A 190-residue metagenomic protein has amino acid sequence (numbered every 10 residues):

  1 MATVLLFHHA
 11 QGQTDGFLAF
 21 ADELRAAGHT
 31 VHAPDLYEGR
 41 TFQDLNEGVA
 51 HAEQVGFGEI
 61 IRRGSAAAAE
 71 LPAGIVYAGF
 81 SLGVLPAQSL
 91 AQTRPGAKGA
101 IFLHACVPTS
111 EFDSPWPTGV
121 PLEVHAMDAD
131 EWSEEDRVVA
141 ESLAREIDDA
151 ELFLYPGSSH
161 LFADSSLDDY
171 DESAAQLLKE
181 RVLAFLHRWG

Functional and structural regions predicted by a protein language model:
A2-P72: Serine-hydrolase catalytic machinery in alpha/beta-hydrolase-like enzymes
R25, A129-E151, D169: Active-site-adjacent alpha-helix of alpha/beta-hydrolase-fold enzymes
Y77-G79, L103: Short beta-strand immediately N-terminal to the catalytic nucleophile in serine-hydrolase-like folds
G79-G83, A87: Gly/Ala-rich beta-loop-alpha elbow adjacent to hydrolase catalytic centers
G96-C106: A conserved short beta-strand
W116-L122, I147-D149: Short, proline-enriched alpha-helix->beta-strand connector loops that line the catalytic pocket of alpha/beta-hydrolase
E123-A126, Y155: Short beta-strand/loop motif that positions the catalytic acidic residue of the alpha/beta-hydrolase fold
A150-G190: C-terminal catalytic histidine-bearing segment of alpha/beta-hydrolase fold enzymes
